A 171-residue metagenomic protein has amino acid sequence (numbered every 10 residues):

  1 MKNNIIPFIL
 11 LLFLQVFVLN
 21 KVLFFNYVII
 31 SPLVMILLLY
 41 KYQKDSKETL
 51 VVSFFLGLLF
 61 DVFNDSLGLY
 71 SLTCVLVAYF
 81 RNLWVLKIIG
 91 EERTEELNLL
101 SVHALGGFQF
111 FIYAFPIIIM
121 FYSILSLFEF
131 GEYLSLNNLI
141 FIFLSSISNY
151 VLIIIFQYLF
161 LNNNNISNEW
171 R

Functional and structural regions predicted by a protein language model:
M1-R171: Terminal, non-globular segments
